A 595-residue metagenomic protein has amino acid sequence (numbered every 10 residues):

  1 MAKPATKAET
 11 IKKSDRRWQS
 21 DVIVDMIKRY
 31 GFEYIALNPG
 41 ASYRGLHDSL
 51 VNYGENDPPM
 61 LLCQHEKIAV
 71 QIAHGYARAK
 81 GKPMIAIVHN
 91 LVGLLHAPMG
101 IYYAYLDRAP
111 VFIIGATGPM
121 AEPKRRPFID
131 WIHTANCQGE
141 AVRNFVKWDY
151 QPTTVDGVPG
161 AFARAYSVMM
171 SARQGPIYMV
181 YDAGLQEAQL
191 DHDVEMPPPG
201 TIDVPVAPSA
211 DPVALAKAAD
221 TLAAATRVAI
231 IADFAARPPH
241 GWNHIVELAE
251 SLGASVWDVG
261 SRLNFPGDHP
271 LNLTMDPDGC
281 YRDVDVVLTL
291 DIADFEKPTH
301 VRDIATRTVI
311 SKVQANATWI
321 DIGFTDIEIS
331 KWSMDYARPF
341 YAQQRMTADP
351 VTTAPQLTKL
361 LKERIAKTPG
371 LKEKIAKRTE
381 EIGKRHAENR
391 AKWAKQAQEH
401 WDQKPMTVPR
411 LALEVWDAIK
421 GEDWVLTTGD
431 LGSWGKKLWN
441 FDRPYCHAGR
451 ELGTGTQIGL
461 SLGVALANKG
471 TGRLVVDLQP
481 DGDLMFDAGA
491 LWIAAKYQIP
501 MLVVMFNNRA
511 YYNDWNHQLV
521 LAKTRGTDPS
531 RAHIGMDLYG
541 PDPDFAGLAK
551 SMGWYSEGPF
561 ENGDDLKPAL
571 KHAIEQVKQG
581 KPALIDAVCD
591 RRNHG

Functional and structural regions predicted by a protein language model:
A2-R364, G370, G472-L474, P500-V503: N-terminal alpha/beta PP-like core and its mobile active-site loop of ThDP/TPP-dependent enzymes
A2-S14, D156, V180, D220 (+4 more regions): Phosphate/pyrophosphate-binding active-site segments
S20-V24, K28-Y30, N38-S42, L46-V51 (+1 more regions): Active-site diphosphate/adenylate-binding microenvironment
V22-I23, A165-Y166, A216-A219, H244-I245 (+8 more regions): Generic recognition of flexible, low-complexity loop/linker segments
E66-Q71, L263-P266, G432-W434, M485 (+1 more regions): Short acidic loop-to-helix transition motifs that present clustered carboxylates
P123-T134, N272, Y281-D283, A354 (+1 more regions): Thiamine diphosphate
I230, V256, V415, G463 (+1 more regions): Conserved hydrophobic/aromatic pocket- or pore-lining residues that grip, position, or stack substrates in active sites
D233-P238, E399-H400, P480-G482: Conserved short loop/turn motifs at secondary-structure junctions
